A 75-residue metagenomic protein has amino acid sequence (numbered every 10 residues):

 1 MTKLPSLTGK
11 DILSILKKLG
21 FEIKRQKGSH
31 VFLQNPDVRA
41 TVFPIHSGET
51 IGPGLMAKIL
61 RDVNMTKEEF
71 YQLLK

Functional and structural regions predicted by a protein language model:
M1, I45, I59: Generic anion/oxyanion-binding catalytic loop in active/binding sites
M1-K27: N-terminal first-folded block
K10, G48-K75: C-terminal structural segments of small proteins and small subunits
K18, D37-V38, L73: N-terminal low-complexity, intrinsically disordered patches enriched in charged
K18-L19, F32, L60: Helix-centric, low-specificity signal for extended rod-like, repetitive segments
I23-G54: A short, structured beta-strand/loop element
